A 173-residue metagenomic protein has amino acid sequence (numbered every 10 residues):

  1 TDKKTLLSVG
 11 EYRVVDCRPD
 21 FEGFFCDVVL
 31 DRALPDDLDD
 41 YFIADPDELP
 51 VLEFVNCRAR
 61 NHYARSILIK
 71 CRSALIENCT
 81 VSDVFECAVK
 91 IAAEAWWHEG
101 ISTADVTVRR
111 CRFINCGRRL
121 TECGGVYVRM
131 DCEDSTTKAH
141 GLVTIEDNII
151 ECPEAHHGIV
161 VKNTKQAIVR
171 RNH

Functional and structural regions predicted by a protein language model:
T1-F21: Ser/Thr/Gly-rich low-complexity blocks that favor extended beta-strand/coil architectures
T1-L7, A33-F54, I145: Extended Gly/Ser/Thr-rich low-complexity repeat segments, especially those forming or decorating extracellular
V9, L49, F54, H62 (+10 more regions): Parallel beta-helix/beta-solenoid
R18-D37: Long, low-complexity, polar/charged, intrinsically disordered or flexibly structured peripheral segments
Y63-K70, F85-I91, G117-G125, P153-V160: Short glycine/acidic-rich loop motifs that flank beta-strands on beta-rich extracellular proteins
T80-R118: Long amphipathic alpha-helical scaffold regions
L120-G124, T137-E151: Generic long, charged, amphipathic alpha-helical segments
